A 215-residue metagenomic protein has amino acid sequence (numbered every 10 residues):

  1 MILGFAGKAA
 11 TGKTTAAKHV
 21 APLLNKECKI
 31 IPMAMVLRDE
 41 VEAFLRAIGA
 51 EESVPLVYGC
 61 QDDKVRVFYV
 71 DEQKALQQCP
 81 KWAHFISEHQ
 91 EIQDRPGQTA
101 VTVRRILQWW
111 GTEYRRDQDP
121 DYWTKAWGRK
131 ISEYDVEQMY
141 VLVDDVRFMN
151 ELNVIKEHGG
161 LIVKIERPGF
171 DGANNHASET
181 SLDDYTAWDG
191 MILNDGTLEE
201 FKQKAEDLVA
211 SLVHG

Functional and structural regions predicted by a protein language model:
M1-L3: Extreme N-terminal starter segment of soluble prokaryotic enzymes
F5, V143: Hydrophobic anchor at the beta1->P-loop junction of P-loop NTPases
A6-A9, D121, A126-W127, M149-G215: Small-molecule kinase domains that catalyze NTP-dependent phosphoryl transfer to phosphate-bearing small molecules
K13: Conserved lysine of the Walker
A16: Hydrophobic positions on the alpha1 helix immediately C-terminal to the Walker A/P-loop
H19: Active-site signature of alpha/beta-hydrolase-fold catalytic machinery across serine- and Asp/Cys-nucleophile hydrolases
P22-I30, G49: Post-Walker A helix-loop "phosphate-sensing" segment adjacent to the P-loop in P-loop NTPases
M35-Q138: ATP-dependent small-molecule kinase phosphotransfer cores that center on conserved nucleotide phosphate-binding segments
